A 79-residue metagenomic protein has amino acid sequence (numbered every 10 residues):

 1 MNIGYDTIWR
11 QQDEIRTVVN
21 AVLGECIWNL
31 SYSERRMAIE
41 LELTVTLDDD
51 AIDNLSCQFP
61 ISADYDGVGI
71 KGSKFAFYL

Functional and structural regions predicted by a protein language model:
M1, I70-S73: Generic cytosolic/nucleocytoplasmic N-terminal low-complexity/intrinsically disordered segments
M1-R36, L43: N-terminal leader/targeting segments
N29-K71: Acidic, low-complexity, intrinsically disordered interaction modules
F75-L79: Short, low-order "capping/linker" segments at domain edges
